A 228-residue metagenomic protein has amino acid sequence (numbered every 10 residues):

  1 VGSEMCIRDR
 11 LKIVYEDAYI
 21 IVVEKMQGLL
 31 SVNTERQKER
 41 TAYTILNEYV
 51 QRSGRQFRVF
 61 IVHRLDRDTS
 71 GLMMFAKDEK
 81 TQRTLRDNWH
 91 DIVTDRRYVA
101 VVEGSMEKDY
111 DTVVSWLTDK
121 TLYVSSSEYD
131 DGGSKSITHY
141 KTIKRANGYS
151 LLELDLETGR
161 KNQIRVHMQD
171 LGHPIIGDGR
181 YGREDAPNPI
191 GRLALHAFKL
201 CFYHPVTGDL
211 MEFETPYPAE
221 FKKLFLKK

Functional and structural regions predicted by a protein language model:
S3-V124, S134-I137, R145, A219-K227: RNA pseudouridine synthases
R8-L11, S134-I137, K144-N147, R165-K228: Pseudouridine synthases involved in rRNA/tRNA modification
I21, Y98, S150-L152, H196-F198: Short beta-strand micro-motifs in enzyme catalytic cores
V32-N33, A76, S127, L152 (+1 more regions): Thr-Gly-centered strand-to-loop micro-motif
M74, L152-L154, F202, F213: Short beta-strand motif preference
L85, R160-M168: Short beta-strand segments enriched for Tyr within beta-sheet-rich domains, predominantly fibronectin type III
E103, L154-E157: A structural micro-motif recognizing beta-strand termini and the immediately following turn/loop segments
K141, N147, L152-D155: Short histidine-centered loop motifs in beta-beta connectors
